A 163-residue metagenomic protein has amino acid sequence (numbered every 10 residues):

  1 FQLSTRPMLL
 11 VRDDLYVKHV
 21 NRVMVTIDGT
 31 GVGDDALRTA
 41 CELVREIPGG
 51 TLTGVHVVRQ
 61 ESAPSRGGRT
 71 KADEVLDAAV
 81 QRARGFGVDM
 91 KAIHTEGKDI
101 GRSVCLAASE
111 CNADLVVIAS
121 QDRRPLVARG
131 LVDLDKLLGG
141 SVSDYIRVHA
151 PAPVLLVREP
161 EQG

Functional and structural regions predicted by a protein language model:
F1-Y16, E110-G163: Gly/Ser-rich helix-loop-strand patches that form or flank binding pockets for ribonucleotide-derived cofactors
V11, H94-T95: Structural motif
K18-R69, V80-I93, A113, H149 (+1 more regions): Small/aliphatic-rich secondary-structure junction motif
T95-S103: Charged docking surfaces used in two-component/phosphorelay signaling
